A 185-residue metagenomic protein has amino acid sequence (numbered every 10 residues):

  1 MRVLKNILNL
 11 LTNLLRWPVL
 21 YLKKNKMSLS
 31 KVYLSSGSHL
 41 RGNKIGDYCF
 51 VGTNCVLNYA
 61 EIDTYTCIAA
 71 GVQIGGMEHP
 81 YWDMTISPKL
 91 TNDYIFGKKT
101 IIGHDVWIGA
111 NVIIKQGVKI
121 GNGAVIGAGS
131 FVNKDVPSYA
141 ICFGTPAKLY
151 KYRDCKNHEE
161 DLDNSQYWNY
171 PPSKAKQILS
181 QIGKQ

Functional and structural regions predicted by a protein language model:
M1-S35: Membrane-proximal basic amphipathic "stem/tether" segments
S36-G46, F50-V118, T145: Flexible, glycine/small-residue-enriched loop-and-beta-strand segment within the central core of proteins
A70, A128-G129: Active-site-proximal glycine-rich helix-loop-beta segment
E78-P80, V136, Y152-D154: Conserved catalytic-core motifs of eukaryotic protein kinase domains, centered on the activation segment
S87-I114, T145-Q185: C-terminal segments of enzyme domains that contribute to small-molecule binding surfaces
W107, V125, I141-C142: Short-chain dehydrogenase/reductase
A110-A124, S130-K134: Beta-rich strand-turn-strand
S138, F143-P146: Acidic, glycine-centered active-site loop in nucleotide-sugar glycosyltransferases
